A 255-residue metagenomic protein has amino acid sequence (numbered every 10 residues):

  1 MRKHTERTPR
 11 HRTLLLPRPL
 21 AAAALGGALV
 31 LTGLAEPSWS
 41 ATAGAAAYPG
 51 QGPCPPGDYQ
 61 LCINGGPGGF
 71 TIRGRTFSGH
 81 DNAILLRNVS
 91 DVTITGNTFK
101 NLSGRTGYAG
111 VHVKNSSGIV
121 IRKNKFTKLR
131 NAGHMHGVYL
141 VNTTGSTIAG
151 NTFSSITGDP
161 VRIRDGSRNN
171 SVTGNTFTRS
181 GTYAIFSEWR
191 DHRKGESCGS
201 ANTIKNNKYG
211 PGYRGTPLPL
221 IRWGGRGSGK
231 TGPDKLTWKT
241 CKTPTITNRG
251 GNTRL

Functional and structural regions predicted by a protein language model:
R2-A41: Secretory targeting and sorting signals
A41-Y48: Low-complexity, acidic Ser/Thr/Pro-rich repeat tracts that form intrinsically disordered stalk/linker regions of very
P49, G68-G79, S90-S103, S117-R130 (+5 more regions): Right-handed parallel beta-helix
G52-P55: The feature captures the LRR N-terminal capping module
Q60, D81, R190-G195: Short, recurring structural edge motifs at helix starts
Q60-C62, A83-I84, G110, M135-G137 (+4 more regions): Structural detector of coil-to-beta-strand junctions
I63-N64, L86, V113, L140 (+5 more regions): Extracellular beta-strand solenoids
W223-P233: Surface-exposed intrinsically disordered loops and tails
